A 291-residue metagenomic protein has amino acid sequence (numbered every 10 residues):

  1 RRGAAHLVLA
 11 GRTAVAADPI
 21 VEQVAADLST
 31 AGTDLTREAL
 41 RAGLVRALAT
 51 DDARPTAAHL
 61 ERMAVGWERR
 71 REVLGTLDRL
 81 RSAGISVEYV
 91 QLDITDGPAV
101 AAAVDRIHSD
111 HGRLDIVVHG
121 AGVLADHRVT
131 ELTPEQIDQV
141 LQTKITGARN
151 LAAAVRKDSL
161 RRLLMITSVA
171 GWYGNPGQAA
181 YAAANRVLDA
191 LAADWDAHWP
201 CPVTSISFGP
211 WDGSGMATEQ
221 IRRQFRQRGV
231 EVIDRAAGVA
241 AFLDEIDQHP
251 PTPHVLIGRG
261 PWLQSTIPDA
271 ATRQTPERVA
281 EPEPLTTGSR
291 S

Functional and structural regions predicted by a protein language model:
R1-T167, R223-V239, L285-T287, S291: NAD(P)H/NAD(P)+-dependent Rossmann-fold oxidoreductase cores
T13-A17, A125-D126, S168-A180, A190-R235 (+3 more regions): Flexible, glycine-rich beta-alpha linker
D52, D212-T218, Q274-E281: Short, compositionally biased low-complexity segments
G112, Q248-P253, P268, T272-R273: Glycine/proline-rich active-site loop of Rossmann-fold NAD(P)-dependent oxidoreductases
N150, R161, C201-S205, H249-G258: Acidic/polar loop patches that form or flank catalytic/metal-binding clefts of enzymes that bind anionic ligands
A183-V187: Active-site helix of classical SDR
G238-T252: Alpha-helical substrate-binding/gating segment
P261-S291: Acidic/polar alpha-helix N-cap and adjacent early helical turns within long charge-rich amphipathic helices/linkers
